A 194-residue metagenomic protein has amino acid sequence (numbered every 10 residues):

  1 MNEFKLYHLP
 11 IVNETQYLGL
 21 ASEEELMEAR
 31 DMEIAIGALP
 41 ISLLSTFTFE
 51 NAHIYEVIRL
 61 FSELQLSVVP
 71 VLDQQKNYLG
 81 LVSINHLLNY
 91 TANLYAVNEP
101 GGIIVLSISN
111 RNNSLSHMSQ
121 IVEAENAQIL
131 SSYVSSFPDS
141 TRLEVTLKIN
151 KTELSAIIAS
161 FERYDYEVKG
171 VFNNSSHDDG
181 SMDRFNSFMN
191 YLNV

Functional and structural regions predicted by a protein language model:
M1-K5: N-terminal, positively charged regions that mediate nucleic acid binding
L6, I11-N13, Y17-A21, D31-L60 (+6 more regions): Bateman/CBS regulatory modules and CBS-like beta-alpha motifs in cytosolic regions of diverse proteins
P10, E25-L26, H86-L87, I157-A159 (+1 more regions): Histidine- and aromatic-rich ligand-binding microenvironments
A21-E24, A35-I36, L81-V82, N93 (+3 more regions): Short secondary-structure transition/capping segments
L26-R30, Q75, L79-L94: Short, structured interface segments
T91, G101-V194: A conserved regulatory-domain signal marking ACT and ACT-like small-molecule sensing domains and adjacent regulatory
